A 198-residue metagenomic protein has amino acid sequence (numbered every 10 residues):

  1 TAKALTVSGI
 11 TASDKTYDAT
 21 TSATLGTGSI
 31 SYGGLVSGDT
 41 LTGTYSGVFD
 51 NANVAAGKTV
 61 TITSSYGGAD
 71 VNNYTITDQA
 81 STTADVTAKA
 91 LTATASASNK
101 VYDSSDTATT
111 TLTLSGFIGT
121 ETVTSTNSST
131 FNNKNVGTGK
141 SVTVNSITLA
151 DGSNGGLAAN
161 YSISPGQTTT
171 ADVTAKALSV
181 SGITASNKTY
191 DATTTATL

Functional and structural regions predicted by a protein language model:
T1-L198: Short loop/turn motifs that initiate or flank beta-strands
